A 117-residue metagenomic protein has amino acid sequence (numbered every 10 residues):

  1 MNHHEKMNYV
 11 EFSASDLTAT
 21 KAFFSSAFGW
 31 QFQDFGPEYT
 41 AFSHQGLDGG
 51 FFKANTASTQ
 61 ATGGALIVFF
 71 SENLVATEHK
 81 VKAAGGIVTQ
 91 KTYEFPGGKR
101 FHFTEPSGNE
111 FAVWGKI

Functional and structural regions predicted by a protein language model:
M1-H3, F12, G86-I117: Vicinal oxygen chelate
M1-K21, D48, A65-I67, I117: N-terminal beta-strand motif that seeds the catalytic metal site of vicinal oxygen chelate
M7-S15, S58-K82, K99-T104: Vicinal oxygen chelate
L17, F35, L47, F95-G97 (+1 more regions): Short strand-connecting beta-turns/loops that link adjacent beta-strands
T20-F24, V81, G108: Conserved active-site tyrosine of GNAT-family acetyltransferases
S26-F28, Q45, A84: Residues at alpha-helix termini
G29-D34, I87-K91: Short secondary-structure junctions
W30-T62, E110-K116: Conserved short beta-strand elements that form part of the metal-binding/catalytic scaffold of enzyme active sites
